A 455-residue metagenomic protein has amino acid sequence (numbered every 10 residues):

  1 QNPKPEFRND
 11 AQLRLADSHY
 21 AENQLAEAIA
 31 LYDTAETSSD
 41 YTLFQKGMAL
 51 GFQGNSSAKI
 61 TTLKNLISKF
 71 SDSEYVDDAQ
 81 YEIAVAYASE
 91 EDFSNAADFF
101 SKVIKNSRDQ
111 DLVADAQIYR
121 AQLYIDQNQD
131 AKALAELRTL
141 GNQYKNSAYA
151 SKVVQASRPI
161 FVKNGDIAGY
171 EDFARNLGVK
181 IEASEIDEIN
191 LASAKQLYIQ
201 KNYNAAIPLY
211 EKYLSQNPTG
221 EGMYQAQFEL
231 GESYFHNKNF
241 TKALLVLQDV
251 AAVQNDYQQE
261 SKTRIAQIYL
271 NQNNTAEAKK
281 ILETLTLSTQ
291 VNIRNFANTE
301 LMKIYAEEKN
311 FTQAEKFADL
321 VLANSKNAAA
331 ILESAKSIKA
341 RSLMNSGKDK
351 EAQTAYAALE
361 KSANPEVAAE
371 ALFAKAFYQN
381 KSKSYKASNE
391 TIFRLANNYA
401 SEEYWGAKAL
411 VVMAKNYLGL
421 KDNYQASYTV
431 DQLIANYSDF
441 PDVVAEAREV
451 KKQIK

Functional and structural regions predicted by a protein language model:
Q1-K455: Acidic, polar-rich low-complexity tracts and alpha-helical solenoid repeat scaffolds
